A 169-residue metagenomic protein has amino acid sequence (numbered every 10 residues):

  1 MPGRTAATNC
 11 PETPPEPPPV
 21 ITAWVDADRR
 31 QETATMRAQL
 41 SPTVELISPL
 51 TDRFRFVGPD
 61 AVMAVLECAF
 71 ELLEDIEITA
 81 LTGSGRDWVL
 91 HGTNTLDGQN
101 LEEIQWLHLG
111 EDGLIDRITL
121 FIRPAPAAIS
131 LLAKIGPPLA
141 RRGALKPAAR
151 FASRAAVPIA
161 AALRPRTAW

Functional and structural regions predicted by a protein language model:
M1-R30, A34, A38, L163-W169: Short, low-complexity N-terminal intrinsically disordered segments enriched in polar/charged residues
P2-R4, F70-E77, S84-W169: A beta-strand edge to alpha-helix "cap/lid" segment located at domain peripheries
I21, D28, L40, V62 (+2 more regions): Hydrophobic alpha-helical core bundles mediating ligand binding, dimerization, or RNAP-core interactions
A23-D26, D52, Q105: Short, flexible active-site loop motifs that bind/organize anionic cofactors or intermediates
V25, F56, G110: N-terminal/domain-start segments enriched in small and hydrophobic, helix-friendly residues, covering either
A34-G85: A solvent-exposed, acidic/Ser-Thr-rich amphipathic alpha-helical stretch
